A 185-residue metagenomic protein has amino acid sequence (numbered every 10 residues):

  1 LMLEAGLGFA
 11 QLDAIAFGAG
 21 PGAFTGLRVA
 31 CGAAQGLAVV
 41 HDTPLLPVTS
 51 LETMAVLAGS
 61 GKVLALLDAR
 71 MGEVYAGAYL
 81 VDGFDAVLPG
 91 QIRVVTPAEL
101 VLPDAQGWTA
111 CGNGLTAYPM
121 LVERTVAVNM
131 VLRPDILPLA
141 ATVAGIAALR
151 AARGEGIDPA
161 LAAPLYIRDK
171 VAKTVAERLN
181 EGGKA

Functional and structural regions predicted by a protein language model:
L1-A5, V40, A58, V143-A151 (+1 more regions): Stable alpha-helical structural segments in soluble proteins, enriched in small hydrophobic residues
L1-D13, E99-W108: Phosphate/pyrophosphate-binding loops at sites that engage ATP/ADP/AMP, CoA/4′-phosphopantetheine, polyphosphate
A5-A10, A38-V48: Phosphate-handling active-site elements
I15, A110, A144: Residue-level signal for inorganic ion chemistry
A16-L45: DPxDG-like acidic metal-binding loop motif
G32, G36, T53, T142-I146: Short amphipathic alpha-helical face segments that pack within enzyme cores and frequently flank/anchor catalytic
P44-P138, Y166, V171-A172: Surface "functional belts" at beta-alpha junctions
V131-A185: Acyltransferase
